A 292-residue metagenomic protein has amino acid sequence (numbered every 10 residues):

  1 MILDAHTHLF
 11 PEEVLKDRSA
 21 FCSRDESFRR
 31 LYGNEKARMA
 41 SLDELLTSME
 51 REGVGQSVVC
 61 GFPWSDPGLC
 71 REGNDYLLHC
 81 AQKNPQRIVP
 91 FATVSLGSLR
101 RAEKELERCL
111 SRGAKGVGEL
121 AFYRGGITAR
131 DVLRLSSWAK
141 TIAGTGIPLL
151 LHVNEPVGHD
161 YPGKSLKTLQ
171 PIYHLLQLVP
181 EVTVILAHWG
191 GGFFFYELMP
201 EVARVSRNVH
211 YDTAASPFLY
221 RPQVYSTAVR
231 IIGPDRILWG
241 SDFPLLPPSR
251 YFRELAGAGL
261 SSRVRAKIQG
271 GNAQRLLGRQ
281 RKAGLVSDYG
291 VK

Functional and structural regions predicted by a protein language model:
M1-H8, E12-E52, Q56, T227 (+2 more regions): Mid-to-C-terminal alpha-helical segments outside catalytic/metal-binding sites
D4, V58-G61, T93, I185-H188 (+3 more regions): Short beta-strand segments
H6, M49, L77, C109 (+7 more regions): Conserved, mostly hydrophobic/aromatic
H8-E13, W64-P67, L96-R101, R124-G126 (+4 more regions): Active-site environment of divalent metal-dependent phosphoester hydrolases
V14-S19, R71, E103-E105, P162-K164 (+4 more regions): Short aromatic-enriched loop/helix-cap "lid" or pocket-rim segments at secondary-structure transitions that line
A40-L46, N74-L78, A102-K104, T168-I172 (+2 more regions): Alpha-helical scaffolding within the catalytic cores of extracellular/periplasmic polymer-degrading hydrolases
G55-Q56, W64-V157: Active-site gating/metal-coordination segments in enzymes
A114-G116, A121, A129-L238, L285-D288: Catalytic pocket-lining loop regions of alpha/beta-barrel enzymes, especially the amidohydrolase/enolase/GH5 lineages
